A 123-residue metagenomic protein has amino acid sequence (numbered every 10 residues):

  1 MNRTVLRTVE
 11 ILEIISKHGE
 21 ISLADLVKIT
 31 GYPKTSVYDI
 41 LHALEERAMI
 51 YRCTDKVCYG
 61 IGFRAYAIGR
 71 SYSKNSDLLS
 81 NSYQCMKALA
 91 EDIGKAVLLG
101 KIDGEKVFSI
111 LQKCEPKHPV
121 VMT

Functional and structural regions predicted by a protein language model:
M1-Y72: N-terminal helix-turn-helix
K56, G60-T123: Amphipathic alpha-helical effector-binding/dimerization core of metabolite-sensing transcriptional regulators
